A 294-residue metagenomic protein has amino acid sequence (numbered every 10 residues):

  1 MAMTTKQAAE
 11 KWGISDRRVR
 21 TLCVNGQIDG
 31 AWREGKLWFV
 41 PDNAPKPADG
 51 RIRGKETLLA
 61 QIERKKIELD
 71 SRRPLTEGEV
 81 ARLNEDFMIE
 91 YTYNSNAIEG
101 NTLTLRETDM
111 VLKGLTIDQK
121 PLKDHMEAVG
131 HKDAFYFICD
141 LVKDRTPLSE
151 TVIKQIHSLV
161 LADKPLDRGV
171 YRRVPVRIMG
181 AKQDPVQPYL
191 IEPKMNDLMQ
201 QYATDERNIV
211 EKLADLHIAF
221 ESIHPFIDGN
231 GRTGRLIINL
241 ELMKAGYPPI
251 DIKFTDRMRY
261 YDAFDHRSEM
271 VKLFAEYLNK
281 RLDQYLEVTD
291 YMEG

Functional and structural regions predicted by a protein language model:
M1-W12, D16-T21, N25-Q27, K36-D228 (+1 more regions): FIC/Doc superfamily catalytic core
A31-R33: Beta-hairpin "wing" of winged helix-turn-helix
